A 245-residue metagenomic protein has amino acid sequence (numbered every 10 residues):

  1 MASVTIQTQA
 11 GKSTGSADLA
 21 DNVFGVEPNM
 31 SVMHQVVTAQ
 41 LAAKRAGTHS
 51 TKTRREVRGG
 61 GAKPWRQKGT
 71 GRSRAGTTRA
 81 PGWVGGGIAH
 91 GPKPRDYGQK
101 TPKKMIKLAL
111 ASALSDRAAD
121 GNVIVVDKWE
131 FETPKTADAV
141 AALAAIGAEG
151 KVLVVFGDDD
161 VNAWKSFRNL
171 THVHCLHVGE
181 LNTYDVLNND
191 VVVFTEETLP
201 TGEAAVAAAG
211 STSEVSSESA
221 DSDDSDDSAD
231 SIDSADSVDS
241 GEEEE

Functional and structural regions predicted by a protein language model:
M1-A46, P92-E245: Extended polybasic, low-complexity segments that bind anionic RNA or targeting/receptor surfaces
G47-T51: A short, aromatic/hydrophobic, helix- or strand-capping loop or linear motif that either lines the entrance/gate
K52-G91: Glycine/serine-rich anion-binding loops at beta->alpha junctions that coordinate negatively charged ligand groups
